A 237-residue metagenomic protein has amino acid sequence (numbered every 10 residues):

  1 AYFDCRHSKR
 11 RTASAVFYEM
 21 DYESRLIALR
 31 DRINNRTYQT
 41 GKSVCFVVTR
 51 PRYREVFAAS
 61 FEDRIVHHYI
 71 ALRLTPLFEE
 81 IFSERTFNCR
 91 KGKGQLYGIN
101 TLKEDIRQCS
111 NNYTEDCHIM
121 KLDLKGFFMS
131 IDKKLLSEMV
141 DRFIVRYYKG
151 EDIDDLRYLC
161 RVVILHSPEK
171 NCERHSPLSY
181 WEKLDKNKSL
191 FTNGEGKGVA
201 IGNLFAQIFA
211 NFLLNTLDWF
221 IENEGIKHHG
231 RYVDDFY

Functional and structural regions predicted by a protein language model:
A1-I27, H228: Non-catalytic, polymerase-adjacent accessory regions of viral genome-replication enzymes
A1-S8, T40-C45, A71-L77, S110 (+2 more regions): Short, compositionally biased low-complexity segments
S8-V16, G41-I65, I81-K93, S167 (+1 more regions): Short, conserved non-catalytic motifs in the polymerase core
F17-R36, F46, S60: N-terminal accessory alpha/beta regions
E23, I27, A59, D63-L72 (+6 more regions): Non-catalytic, well-ordered alpha-helical scaffold segments
I33, R50-R52, Y69, R73-F78 (+4 more regions): Generic hydrophobic/packing signal
A71-D132: Active-site-proximal segment of RNA-dependent polymerases
N111-V233, Y237: Conserved polymerase palm-domain catalytic core
